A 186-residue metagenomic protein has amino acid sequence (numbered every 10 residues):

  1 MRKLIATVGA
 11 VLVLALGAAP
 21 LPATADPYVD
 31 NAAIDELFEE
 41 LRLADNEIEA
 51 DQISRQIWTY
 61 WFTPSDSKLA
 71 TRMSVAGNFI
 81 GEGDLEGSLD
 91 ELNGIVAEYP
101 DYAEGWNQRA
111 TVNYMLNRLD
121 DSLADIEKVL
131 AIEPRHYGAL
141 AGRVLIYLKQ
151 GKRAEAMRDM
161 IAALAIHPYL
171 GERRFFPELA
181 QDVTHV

Functional and structural regions predicted by a protein language model:
P20-S74: N-terminal leader/linker segments that initiate helical-solenoid repeat arrays
F38-L41, A76, A110, V144: Conserved small-residue packing positions in alpha-helical repeats and bundles
I48-E49, Y137-G138, A165-L179: Boundary/linker segments of alpha-helical solenoid repeat arrays
D66-I132: Alpha-helical adaptor scaffolds
M73, E104-Q108, G138-G142, R158 (+1 more regions): Alpha-solenoid helical repeat scaffolds
G81, M115, K149-Q150, D182-V186: Register position in tetratricopeptide repeats
